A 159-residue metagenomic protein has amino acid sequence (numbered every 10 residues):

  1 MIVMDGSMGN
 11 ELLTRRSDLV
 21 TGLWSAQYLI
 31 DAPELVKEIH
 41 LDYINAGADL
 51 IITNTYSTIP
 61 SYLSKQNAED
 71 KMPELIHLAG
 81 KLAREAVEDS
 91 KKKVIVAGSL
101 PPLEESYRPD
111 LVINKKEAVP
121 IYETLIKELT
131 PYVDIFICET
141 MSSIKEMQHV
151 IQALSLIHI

Functional and structural regions predicted by a protein language model:
M1-D31, Y56-L63, K92-E117: N-terminal small/glycine-rich loop or linker at the start of catalytic domains across soluble metabolic enzymes
G6, Y43, A83, F136: Conserved, mostly hydrophobic/aromatic
W24-D31, I44-A46, L50-L75, I135-M147: Glycine-rich, proline-tolerant flexible connector loops at the mouths of alpha/beta enzymes
I44, L129-T130: Non-catalytic positions within long, well-ordered alpha-helices that form the structural scaffold/packing of enzyme
L50, M72-I76, G80-E128: Active-site beta->alpha loop and helix N-cap motifs at the rims of alpha/beta catalytic domains
I157-I159: Conserved small/polar residues in nucleotide/adenosyl-binding loops
